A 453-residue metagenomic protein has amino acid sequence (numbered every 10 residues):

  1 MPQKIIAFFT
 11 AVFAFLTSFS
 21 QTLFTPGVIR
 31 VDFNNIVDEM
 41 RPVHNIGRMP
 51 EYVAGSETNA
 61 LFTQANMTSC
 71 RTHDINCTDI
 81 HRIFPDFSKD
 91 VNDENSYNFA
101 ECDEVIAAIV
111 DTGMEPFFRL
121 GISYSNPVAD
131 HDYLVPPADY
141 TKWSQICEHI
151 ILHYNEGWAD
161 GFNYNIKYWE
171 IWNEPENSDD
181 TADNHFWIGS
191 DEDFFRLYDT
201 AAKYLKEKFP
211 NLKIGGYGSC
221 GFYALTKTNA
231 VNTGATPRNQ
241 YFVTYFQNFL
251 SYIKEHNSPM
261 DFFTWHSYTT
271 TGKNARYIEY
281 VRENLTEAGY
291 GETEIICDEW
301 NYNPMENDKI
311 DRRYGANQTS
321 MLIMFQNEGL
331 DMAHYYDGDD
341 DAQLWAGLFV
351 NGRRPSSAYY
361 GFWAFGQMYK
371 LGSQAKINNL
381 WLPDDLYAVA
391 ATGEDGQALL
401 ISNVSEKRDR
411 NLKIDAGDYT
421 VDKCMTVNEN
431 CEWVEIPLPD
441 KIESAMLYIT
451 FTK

Functional and structural regions predicted by a protein language model:
A14, S18-M67: Mature N-terminal, pre-catalytic/accessory segment of carbohydrate-active enzymes
I46, I109, I150, W169 (+7 more regions): Conserved, mostly hydrophobic/aromatic
P50-F62, Q240-K254, R313-L322: Short, acidic/polar
A65-K273: Substrate-binding cleft and catalytic face of glycoside hydrolase catalytic domains, especially the flexible beta-alpha
M260-D308, D331: Glycoside hydrolase catalytic-domain groove-lining segments
E299-Y387: Aromatic/acidic polysaccharide-binding cleft in carbohydrate-active enzymes
W381-T420, A445, K453: Carbohydrate-binding surface patches
E432-K453: C-terminal beta-strand-rich structural cap/linker in extracellular carbohydrate-active enzymes
